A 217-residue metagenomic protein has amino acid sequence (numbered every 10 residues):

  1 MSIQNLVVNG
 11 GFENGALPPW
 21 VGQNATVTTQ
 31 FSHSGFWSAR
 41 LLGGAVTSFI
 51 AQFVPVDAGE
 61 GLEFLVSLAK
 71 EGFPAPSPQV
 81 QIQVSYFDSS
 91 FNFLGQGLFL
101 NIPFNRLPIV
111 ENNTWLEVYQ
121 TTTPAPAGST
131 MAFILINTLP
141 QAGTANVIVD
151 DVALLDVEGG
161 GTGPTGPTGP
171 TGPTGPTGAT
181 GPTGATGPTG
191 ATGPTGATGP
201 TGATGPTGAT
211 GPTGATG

Functional and structural regions predicted by a protein language model:
M1-G15, T114, T122-T130, L135-G172: Extracellular polysaccharide-targeting segments
M1-I3, G11, V27-F31, G72 (+6 more regions): Cysteine-dense, low-complexity repeat segments
S2-L42: Extracellular glycan-recognition surfaces and repeat-rich motifs
F12, V46-D88, V118-T122, A132-I134 (+1 more regions): Extra-cytoplasmic beta-strand recognition segments
W20-G22, F49, P74-P78, N92-L94 (+3 more regions): Short acidic, gly/pro-rich beta-turn/loop elements at beta-sheet edges and active-site/ligand-binding grooves
W37-S48, V110-E111: Extracellular beta-rich ligand/substrate-recognition surface
F93-G128: Extracellular carbohydrate recognition and processing domains and analogous Trp-centered ligand-binding platforms
V157-G217: Collagen/collagen-like triple-helix recognition
